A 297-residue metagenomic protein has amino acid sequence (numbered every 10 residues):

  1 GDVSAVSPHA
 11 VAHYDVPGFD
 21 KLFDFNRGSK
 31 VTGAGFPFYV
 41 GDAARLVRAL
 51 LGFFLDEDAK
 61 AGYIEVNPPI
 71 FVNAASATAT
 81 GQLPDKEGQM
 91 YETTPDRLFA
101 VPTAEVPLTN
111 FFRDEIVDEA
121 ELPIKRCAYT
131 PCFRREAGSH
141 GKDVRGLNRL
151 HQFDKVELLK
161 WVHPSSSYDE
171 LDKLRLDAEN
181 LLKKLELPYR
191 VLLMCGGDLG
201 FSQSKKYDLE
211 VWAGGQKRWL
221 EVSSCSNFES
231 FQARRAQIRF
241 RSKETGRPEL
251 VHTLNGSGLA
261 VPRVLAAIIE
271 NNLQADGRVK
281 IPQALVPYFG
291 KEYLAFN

Functional and structural regions predicted by a protein language model:
D2-N297: TRNA-recognition modules of translation machinery and tRNA-sensing kinases, especially anticodon-binding
